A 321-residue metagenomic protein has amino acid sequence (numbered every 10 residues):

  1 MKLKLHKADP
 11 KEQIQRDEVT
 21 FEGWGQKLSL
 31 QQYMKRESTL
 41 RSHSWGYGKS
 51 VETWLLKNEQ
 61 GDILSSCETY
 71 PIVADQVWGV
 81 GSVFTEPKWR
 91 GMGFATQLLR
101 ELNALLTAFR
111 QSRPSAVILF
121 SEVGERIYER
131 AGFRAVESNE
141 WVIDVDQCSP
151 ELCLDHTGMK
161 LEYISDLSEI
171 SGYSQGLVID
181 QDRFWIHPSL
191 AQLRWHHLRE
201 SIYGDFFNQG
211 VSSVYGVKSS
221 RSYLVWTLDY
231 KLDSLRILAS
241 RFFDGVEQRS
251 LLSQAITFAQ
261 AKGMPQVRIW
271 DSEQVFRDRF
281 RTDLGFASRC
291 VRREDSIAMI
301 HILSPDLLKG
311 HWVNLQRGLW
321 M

Functional and structural regions predicted by a protein language model:
M1-L3: Extreme N-terminal starter segment of soluble prokaryotic enzymes
D9-G23, Y163-P188, G310-R317: A short, well-structured alpha-helix characteristic of acyl/acetyltransferase catalytic modules
T20-A74, I179-V214: Active-site rim helix/loop that mediates acceptor-substrate recognition in acyltransferases
V51-K57, G61-P71, V77-F84, G216-Y230 (+1 more regions): Conserved beta-strand in the GNAT
C67, F120, R126-C153, T227-M321: Active-site/acyl-donor-binding loops of N-acyltransferases
W78, L99, L106-E122, A261-S272: Conserved GNAT acetyl-CoA-binding A-motif
S82-T85, G91-T107, G245-F258: Conserved acetyl-CoA-binding loop-helix of GNAT-fold acetyltransferases
R134-I237: Amide-forming acyltransferase catalytic core, primarily the GNAT-like/NAT-type and related acyltransferase folds
